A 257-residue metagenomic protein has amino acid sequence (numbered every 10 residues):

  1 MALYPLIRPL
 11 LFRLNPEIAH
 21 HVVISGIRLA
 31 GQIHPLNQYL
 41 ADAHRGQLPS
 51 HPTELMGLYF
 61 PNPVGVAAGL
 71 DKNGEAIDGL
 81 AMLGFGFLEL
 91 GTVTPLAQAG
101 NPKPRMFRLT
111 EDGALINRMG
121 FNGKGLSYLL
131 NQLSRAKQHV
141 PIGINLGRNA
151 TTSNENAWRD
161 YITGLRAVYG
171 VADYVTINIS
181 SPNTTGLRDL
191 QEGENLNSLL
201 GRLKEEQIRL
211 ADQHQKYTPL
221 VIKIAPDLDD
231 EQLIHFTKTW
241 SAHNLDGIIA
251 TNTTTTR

Functional and structural regions predicted by a protein language model:
M1-I142: N-terminal capping/small domains of soluble enzymes
F60, A68-L70, A81, T92 (+1 more regions): Conserved alpha/beta-domain cores
